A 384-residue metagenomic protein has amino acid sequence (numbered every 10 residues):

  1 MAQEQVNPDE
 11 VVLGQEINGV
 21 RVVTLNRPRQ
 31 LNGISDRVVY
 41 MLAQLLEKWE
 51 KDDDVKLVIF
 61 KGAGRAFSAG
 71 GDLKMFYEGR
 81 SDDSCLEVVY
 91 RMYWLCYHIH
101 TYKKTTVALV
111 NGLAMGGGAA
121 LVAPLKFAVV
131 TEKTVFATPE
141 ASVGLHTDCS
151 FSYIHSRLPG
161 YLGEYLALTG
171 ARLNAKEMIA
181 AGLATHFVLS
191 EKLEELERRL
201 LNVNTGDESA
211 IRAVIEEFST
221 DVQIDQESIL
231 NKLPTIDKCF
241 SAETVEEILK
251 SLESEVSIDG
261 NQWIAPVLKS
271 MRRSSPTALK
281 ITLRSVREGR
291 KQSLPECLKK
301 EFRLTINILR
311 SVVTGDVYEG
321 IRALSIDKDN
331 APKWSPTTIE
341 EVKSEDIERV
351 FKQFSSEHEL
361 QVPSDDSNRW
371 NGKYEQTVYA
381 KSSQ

Functional and structural regions predicted by a protein language model:
M1-K61, Y97, Q353, S364-Q384: Conserved CoA-thioester-binding segment of acyl-CoA-metabolizing enzymes
V23, F60, D72, L121-V122 (+3 more regions): Hydrophobic/aromatic residues within transmembrane alpha-helices of multi-pass small-molecule transporters
G62-W94, S142-G144, V350: Glycine- (often His-adjacent) and acidic-residue-rich active-site loop that binds/positions the CoA thioester
I99-V143, T147, Y165-A171, A175 (+1 more regions): Glycine-rich beta-to-alpha active-site loop
S150-S209: Contiguous mid-protein beta-loop-alpha structural module that forms a pocket-lining wall or clamp of enzyme active
L189-S274, A278: Amphipathic alpha-helical blocks and their helix-capping loop/short-beta junctions
L249-E319: Substrate-recognition/cap regions that form aromatic- and gly/pro-loop-enriched pockets for small-molecule ligands
V312, D316-Q384: C-terminal amphipathic alpha-helical interaction region
